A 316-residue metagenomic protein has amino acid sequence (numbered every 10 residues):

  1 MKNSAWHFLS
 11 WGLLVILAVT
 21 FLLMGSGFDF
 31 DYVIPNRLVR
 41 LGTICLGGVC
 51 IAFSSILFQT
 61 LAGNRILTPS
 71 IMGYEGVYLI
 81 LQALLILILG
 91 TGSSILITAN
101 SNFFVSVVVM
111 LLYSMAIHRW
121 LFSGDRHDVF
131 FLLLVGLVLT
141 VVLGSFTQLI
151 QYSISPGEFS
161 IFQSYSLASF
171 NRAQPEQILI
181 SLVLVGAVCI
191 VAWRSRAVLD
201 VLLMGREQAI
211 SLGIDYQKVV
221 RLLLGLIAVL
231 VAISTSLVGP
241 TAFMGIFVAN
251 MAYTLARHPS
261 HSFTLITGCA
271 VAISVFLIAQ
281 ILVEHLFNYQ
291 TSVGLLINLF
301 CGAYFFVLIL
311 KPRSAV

Functional and structural regions predicted by a protein language model:
M1-V316: Alpha-helical transmembrane segments in inner-membrane proteins
